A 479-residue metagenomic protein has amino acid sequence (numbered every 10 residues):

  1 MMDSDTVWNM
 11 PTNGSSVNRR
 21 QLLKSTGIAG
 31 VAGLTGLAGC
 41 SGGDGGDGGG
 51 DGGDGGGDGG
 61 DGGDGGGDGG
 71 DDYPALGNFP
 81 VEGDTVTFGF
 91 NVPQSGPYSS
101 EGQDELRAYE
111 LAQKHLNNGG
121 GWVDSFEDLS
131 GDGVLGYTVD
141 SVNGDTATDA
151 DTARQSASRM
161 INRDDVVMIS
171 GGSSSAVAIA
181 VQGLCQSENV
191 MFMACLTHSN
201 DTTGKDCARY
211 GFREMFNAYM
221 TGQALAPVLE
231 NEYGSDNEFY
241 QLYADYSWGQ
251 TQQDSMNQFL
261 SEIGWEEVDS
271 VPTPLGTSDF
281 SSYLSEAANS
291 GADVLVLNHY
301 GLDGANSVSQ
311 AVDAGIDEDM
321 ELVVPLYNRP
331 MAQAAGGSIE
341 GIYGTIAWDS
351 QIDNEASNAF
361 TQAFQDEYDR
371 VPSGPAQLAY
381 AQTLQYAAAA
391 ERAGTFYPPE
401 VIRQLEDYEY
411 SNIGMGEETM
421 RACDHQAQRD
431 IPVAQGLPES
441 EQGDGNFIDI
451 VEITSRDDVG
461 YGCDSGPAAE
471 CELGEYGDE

Functional and structural regions predicted by a protein language model:
M1, N18-V31, G39: N-terminal export leaders
M1-V17: N-terminal secretory signal peptides
Y73-E110, D145-A150, S173-S174, L242-Q250 (+2 more regions): Extracytoplasmic "Venus flytrap"
A108-S141: Signal peptide-proximal N-terminal region of secreted/periplasmic/extracellular or secretory-lumen proteins
D151, R163-V271, D317-G344, Q351: Extracytoplasmic ligand/sensor domains, especially the bilobed periplasmic-binding protein
T251, I352-Y410: Extracellular/periplasmic ligand-binding modules, especially the Venus flytrap/periplasmic-binding
A311-Y380, G460, D464-D478: Extracellular/periplasmic periplasmic-binding protein-like sensory domains
I413-E479: Solvent-exposed, acidic/polar segments of extracytosolic/periplasmic ligand-binding ectodomains
